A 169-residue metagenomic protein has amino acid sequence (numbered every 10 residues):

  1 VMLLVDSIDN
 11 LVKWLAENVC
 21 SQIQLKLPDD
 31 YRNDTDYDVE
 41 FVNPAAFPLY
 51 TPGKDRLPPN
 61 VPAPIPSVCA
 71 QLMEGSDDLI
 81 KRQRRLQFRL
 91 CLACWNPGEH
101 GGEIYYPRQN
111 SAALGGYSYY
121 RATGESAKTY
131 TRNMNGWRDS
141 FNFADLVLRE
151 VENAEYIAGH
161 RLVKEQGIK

Functional and structural regions predicted by a protein language model:
V1-R82: Small/polar-rich, solvent-exposed N-terminal microdomains that initiate assembly or binding
R56-P64, S126-G136: Intrinsically disordered, low-complexity acidic Ser/Thr-rich regulatory segments
L72-S76, F88-N96, V151: Generic secondary-structure microfeatures
D78-R82, G98-E103, Y156-H160: Short, solvent-exposed secondary-structure capping/transition elements
R82-E99, P107-T129, K169: Oligomerization/assembly interface segments of phage tail-like spikes and tubes
R132-K169: Acidic-leaning, charged glycine-interspersed low-complexity segments
